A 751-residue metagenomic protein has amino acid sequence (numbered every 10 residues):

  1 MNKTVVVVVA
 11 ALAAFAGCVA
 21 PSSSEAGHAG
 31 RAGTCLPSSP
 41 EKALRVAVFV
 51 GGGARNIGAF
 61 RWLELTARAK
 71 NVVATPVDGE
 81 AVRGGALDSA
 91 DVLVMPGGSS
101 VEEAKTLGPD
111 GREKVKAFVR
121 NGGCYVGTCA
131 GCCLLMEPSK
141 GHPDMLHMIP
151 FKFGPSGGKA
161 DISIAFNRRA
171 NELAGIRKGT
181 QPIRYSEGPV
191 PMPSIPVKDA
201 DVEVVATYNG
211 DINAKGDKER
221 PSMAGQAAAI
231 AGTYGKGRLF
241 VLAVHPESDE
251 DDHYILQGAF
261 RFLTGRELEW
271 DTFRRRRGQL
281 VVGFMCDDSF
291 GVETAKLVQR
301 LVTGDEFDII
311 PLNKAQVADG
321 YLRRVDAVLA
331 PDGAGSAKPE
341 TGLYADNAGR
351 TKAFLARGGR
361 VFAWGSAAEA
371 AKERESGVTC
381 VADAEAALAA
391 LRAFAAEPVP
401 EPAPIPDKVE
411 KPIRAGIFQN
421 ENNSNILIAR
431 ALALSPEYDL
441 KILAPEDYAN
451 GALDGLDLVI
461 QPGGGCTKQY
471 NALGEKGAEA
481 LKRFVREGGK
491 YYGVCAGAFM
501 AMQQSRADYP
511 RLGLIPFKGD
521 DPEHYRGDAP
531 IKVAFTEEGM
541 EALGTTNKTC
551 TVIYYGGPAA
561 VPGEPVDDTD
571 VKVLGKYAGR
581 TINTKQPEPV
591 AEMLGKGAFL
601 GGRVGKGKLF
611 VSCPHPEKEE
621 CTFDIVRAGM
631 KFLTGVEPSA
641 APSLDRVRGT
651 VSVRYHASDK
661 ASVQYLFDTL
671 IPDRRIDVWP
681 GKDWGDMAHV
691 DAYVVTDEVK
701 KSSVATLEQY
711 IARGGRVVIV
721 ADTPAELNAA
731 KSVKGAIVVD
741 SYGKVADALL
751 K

Functional and structural regions predicted by a protein language model:
M1-T4: Positively charged n-region of N-terminal signal peptides that target proteins for export
V8-A16: Bacterial N-terminal signal peptides
V19-A20: Bacterial signal peptide processing site
K42, V50-N56, K236, G265-R300 (+7 more regions): Short, surface-exposed patches at the edges or C-terminal ends of soluble domains, predominantly
R45-V48, R55-G141, G291-S376, S424-A507 (+1 more regions): Helical hinge/lid and interdomain linker segments adjacent to catalytic or ligand-binding clefts that mediate domain
M136-I183, M502-T549: Class I SAM-dependent methyltransferase SAM-binding "motif I" and its flanking Rossmann-like core
A165-R238, A243-E250, A370-G377, V381-P402 (+6 more regions): Catalytic beta-strand/loop cores that center a nucleophilic Ser/Cys/Thr and support acyl-enzyme chemistry
S248-R275, K618-A641: Acyltransferase
